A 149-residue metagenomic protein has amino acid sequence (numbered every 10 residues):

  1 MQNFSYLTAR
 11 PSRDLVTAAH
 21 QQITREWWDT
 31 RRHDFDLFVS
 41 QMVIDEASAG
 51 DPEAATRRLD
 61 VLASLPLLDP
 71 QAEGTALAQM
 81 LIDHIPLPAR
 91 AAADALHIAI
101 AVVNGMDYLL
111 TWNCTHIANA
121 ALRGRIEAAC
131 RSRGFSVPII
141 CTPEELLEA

Functional and structural regions predicted by a protein language model:
M1, M42, T111-C114: Short, well-ordered beta-to-alpha junction loops that form the rim of enzyme active sites and present histidine/acidic
M1-V39, S48-L59, L65, D83-A89 (+2 more regions): Short, well-structured N-terminal submotif of metal-dependent ribonuclease cores
N3, V43-E46, G74-A76: Short, catalytically relevant binding-site loops at active-site mouths
P11-Q21, V102-A149: Acidic, PIN/NYN-like endoribonuclease modules and their adjacent C-terminal/linker elements
W27-W28, A99-I100, C130: Short, flexible, glycine/charge-rich loop motifs used to bind or transfer phosphoryl groups or to couple energy/partner
D34, A92-A95, V137: A structure-centric signal for secondary-structure junctions around beta-strands
Q41, Q71, C141-E144: Residues at the C-termini of beta-strands that transition into short coil/loop
S64-G124, L147: Active-site neighborhoods of divalent-metal-dependent phosphate/nucleic-acid chemistry enzymes
